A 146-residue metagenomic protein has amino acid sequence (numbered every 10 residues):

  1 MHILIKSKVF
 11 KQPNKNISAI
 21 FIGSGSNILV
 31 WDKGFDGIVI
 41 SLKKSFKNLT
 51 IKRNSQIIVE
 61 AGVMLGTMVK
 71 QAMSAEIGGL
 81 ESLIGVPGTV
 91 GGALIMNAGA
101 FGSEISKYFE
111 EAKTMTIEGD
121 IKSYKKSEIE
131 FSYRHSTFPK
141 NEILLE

Functional and structural regions predicted by a protein language model:
M1-H2, L29-K47, I95-K125, P139-E146: Structural signature of FAD isoalloxazine-binding scaffolds in flavoprotein oxidoreductases
M1-V90: Anion-binding (especially nucleotide phosphate/pyrophosphate-binding) glycine-rich loop and adjoining beta-alpha core
S7, I121, E128-E130: Generic intrinsically disordered, low-complexity segments enriched for polar/acidic and small residues
G78, Y108, S127-I129: Short beta-strand or tight-loop elements that sit immediately N-terminal to catalytic metal-binding acidic residues
E130-T137: Flexible, small-/acidic-enriched active-site or ligand-binding loops
